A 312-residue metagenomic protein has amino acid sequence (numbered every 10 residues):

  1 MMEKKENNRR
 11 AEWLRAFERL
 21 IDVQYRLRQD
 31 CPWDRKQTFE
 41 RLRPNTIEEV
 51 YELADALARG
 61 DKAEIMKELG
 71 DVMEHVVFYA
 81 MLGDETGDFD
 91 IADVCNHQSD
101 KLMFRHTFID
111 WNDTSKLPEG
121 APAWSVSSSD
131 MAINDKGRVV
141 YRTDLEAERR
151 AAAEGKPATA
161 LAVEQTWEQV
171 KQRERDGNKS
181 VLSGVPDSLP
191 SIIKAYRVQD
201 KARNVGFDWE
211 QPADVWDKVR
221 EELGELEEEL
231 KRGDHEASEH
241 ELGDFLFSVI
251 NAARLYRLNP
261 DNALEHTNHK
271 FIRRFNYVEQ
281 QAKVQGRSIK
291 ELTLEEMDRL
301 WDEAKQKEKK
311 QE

Functional and structural regions predicted by a protein language model:
M1-E68, E74-L242, F247-E312: Flexible "arm" and connector segments at domain edges
